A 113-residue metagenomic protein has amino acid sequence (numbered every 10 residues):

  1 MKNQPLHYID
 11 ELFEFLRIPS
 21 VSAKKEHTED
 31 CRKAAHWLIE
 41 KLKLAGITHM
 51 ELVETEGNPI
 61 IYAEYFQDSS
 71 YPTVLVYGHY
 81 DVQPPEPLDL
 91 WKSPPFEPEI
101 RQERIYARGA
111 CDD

Functional and structural regions predicted by a protein language model:
M1-H7, Q67, I100: Generic hydrophobic alpha-helical membrane-segment signal
K2-K33: N-terminal capping segment at the start of a domain
Q4-P5, A35-H36, I47-H49, Y80-Q83 (+1 more regions): Short secondary-structure boundary micro-motifs
L6, I60-A63, L75, R104: Intrinsically disordered, low-complexity segments enriched in small/polar residues
I9, A63-F66, G78-D81: Compositionally biased, intrinsically disordered low-complexity regions enriched in proline and serine
A23-Y71, K92, F96-P98: A non-catalytic alpha/beta surface segment that caps or lines the substrate-entry region of metallo-dependent hydrolase
Y71-D113: Active-site metal-coordination/substrate-binding segment of hydrolases, especially metallo-dependent peptidases
